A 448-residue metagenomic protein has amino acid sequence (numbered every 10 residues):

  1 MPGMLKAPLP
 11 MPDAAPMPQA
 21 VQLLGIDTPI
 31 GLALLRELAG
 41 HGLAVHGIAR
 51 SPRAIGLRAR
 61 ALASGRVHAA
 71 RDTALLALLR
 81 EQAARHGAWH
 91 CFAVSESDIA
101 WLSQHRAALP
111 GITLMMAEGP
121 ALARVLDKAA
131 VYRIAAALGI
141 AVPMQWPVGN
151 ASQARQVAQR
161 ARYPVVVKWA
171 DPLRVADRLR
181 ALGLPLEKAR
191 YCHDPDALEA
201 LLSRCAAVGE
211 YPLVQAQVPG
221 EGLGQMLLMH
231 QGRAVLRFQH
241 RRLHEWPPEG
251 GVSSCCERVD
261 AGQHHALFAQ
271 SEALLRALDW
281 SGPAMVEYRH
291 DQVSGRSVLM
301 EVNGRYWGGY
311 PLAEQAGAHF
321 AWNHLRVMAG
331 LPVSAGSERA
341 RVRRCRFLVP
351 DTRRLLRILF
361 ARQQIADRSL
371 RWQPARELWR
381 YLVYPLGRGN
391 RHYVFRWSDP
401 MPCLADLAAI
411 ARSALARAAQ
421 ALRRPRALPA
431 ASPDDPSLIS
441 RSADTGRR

Functional and structural regions predicted by a protein language model:
A44, H86-L126, A141-M144: A short, GP-enriched loop/loop-strand-helix hinge that lies immediately N-terminal to, or at the N-terminal rim
G47-R60, A70: Short, glycine/polar-rich helix-capping loops at beta-to-alpha or helix-loop-helix junctions that flank or form
S64-E81: Glycine-rich, highly charged phosphate/nucleotide-binding loops
L122-P212, Q231-R233, H265, P425: Active-site nucleotide/adenylate-binding loops and adjacent lid/helix of ATP-dependent enzymes
R162, R190-P248, V259-E272, R289-H290 (+1 more regions): Phosphate-binding site of ATP-dependent enzymes
V175, H244-P247, V252-S253, N303-G317: Glycine-rich phosphate/pyrophosphate-binding beta-alpha loops
Q225, L275-P311: Conserved metal-phosphate-binding beta-hairpin within the catalytic cores of diverse ATP-dependent phosphoryl-transfer
L325-R448: Peripheral (often C-terminal) accessory segments that flank ATP-dependent C-N-forming ligase machineries
